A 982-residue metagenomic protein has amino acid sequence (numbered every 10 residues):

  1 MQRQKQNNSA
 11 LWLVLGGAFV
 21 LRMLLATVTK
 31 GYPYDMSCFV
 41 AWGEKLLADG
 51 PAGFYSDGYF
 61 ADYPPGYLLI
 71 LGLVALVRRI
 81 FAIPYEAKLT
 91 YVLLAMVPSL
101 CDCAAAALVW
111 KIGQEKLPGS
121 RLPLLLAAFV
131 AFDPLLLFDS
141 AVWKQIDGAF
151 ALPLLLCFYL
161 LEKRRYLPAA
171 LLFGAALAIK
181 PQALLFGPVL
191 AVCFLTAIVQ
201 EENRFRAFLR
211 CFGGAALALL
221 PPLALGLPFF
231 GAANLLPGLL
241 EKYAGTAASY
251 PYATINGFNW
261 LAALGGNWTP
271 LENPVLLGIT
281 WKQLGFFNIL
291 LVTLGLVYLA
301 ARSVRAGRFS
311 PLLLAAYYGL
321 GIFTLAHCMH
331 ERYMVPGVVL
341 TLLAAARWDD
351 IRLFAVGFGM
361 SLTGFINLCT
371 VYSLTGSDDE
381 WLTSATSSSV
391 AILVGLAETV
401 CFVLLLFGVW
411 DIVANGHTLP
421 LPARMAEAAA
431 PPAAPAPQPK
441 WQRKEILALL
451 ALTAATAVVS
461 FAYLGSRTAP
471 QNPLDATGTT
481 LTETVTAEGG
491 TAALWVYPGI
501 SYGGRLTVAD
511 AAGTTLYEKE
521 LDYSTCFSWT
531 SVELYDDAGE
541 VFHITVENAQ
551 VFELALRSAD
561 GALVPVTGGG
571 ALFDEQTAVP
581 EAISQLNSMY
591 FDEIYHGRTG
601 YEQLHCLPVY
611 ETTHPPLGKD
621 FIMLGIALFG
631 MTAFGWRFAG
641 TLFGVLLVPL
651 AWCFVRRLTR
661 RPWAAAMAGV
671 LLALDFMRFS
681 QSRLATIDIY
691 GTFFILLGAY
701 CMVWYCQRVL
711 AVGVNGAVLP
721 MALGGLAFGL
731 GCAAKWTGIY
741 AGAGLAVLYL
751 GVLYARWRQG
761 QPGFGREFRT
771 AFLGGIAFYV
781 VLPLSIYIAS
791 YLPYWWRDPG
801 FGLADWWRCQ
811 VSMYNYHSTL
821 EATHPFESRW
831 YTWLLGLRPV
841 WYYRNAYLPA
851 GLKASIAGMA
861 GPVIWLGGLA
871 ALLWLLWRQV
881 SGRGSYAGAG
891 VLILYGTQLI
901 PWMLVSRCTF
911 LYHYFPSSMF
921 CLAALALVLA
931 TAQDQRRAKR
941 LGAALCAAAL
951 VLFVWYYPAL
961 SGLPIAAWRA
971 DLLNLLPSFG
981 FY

Functional and structural regions predicted by a protein language model:
M23-Y63, L69, L219-L264, G561-G600 (+4 more regions): Aromatic-rich transmembrane-lumenal/periplasmic boundary elements in polytopic membrane proteins
F81-L89, L100, A104, V109-P134 (+4 more regions): Transmembrane-helix signature of polytopic, membrane-embedded enzymes that assemble or transfer cell-envelope glycans
V92-L117, L156, L291-A301, F638-T659 (+2 more regions): Transmembrane-helix motifs of polytopic, lipid-linked glycan transferases
Q114-R121, L155-P168, L195-E202, D349 (+4 more regions): Membrane-interface transmembrane helices that cradle and orient dolichyl/undecaprenyl
A141-D147, H330, W636, G640 (+2 more regions): Short acidic/glycine- and proline-prone juxtamembrane loop motifs at membrane-interface regions of multi-pass membrane
F186-L220, G231-A232, P336, C701-V712 (+2 more regions): Perimembrane helix-loop-helix junctions
E202, K242-T324, F407-G416, V840-L894 (+1 more regions): Aromatic/glycine/proline-enriched transmembrane-helix motif characteristic of membrane-embedded glycan-assembly enzymes
L239-I255, Y298-A301, A315, G319 (+12 more regions): Transmembrane helical bundles and short interhelical boundary loops of multi-pass, membrane-embedded
